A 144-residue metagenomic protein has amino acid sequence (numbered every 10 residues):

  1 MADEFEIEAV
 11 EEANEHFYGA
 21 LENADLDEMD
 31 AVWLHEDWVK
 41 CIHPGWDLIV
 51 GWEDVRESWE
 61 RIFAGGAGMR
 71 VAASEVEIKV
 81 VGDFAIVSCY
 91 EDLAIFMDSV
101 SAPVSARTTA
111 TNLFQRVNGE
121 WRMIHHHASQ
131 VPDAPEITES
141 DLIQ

Functional and structural regions predicted by a protein language model:
A2-A31, V39-Q144: A beta-strand edge to alpha-helix "cap/lid" segment located at domain peripheries
